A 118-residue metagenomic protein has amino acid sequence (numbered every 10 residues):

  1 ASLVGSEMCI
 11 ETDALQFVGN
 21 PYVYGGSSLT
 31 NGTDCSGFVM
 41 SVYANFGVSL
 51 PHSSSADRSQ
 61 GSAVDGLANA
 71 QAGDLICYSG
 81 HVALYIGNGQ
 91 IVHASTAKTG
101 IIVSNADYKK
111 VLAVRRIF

Functional and structural regions predicted by a protein language model:
A1, N31, D65-A68: Residue "hotspots" at secondary-structure boundaries inside conserved domains
A1-G5, C9: Single conserved hydrophobic/aromatic residue that forms the stacking wall/gate of nucleotide- or nucleobase-binding
G5, L15, G19, N88: ATP/adenylate-binding site constellation spanning eukaryotic-like Ser/Thr protein kinases, ABC-transporter
E11, Y108-K110: A short, polar/charged loop/turn motif at coil->beta-strand junctions and beta-hairpin connectors
E11-S54: Secreted/periplasmic proteins that engage bacterial cell-wall peptidoglycan
M40, V48-D107, F118: ...with weaker cross-activation on analogous glycine-rich loops/strands in unrelated enzymes
V111-R116: Short, structured beta-strand segments at or near domain termini in extracellular proteins/domains
